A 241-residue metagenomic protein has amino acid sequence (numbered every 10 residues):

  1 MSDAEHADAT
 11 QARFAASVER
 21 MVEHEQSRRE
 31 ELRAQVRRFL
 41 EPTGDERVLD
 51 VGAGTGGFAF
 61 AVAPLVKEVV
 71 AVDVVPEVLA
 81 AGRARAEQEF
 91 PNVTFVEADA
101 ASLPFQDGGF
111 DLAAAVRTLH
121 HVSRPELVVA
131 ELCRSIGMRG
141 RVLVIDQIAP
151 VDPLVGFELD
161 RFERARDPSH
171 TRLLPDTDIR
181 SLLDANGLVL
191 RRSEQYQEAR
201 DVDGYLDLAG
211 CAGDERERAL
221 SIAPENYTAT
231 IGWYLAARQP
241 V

Functional and structural regions predicted by a protein language model:
M1-G44, G57-A61, A81, D203-D207: Conserved class I S-adenosyl-L-methionine
R28, N186-V241: Conserved Class I S-adenosyl-L-methionine
L49, T55-S102: Class I SAM-dependent methyltransferase SAM/SAH-binding core
A114: A conserved beta-strand element that flanks and buttresses the S-adenosyl-L-methionine
R117-T118: Short catalytic micro-motifs in class I SAM-dependent methyltransferases
E126-M138: A short glycine-rich, Lys/Arg-flanked "PGG" loop and its adjoining helix->strand segment in the class I
L143-A165: Conserved class I S-adenosyl-L-methionine
R172-N186: Short alpha-helix
